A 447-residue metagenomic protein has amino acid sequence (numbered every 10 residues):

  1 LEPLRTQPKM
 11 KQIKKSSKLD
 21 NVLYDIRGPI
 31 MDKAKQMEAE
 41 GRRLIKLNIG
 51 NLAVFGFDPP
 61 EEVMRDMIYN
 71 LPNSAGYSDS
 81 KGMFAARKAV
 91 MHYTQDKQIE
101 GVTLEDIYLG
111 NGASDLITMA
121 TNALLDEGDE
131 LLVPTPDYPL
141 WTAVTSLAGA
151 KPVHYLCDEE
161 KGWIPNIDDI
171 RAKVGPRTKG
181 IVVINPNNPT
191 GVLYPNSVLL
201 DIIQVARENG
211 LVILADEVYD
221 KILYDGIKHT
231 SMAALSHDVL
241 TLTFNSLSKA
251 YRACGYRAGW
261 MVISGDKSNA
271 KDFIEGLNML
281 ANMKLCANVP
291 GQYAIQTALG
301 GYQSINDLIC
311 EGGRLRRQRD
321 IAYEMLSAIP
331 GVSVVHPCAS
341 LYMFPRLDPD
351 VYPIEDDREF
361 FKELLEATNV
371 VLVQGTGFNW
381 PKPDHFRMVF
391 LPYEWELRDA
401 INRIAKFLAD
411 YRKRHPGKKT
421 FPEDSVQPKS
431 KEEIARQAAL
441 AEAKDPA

Functional and structural regions predicted by a protein language model:
K11-G112, M119, C286, A298-Y302 (+2 more regions): N-terminal small-domain helix-loop-helix segment of the aminotransferase-like
E40, A148, E208-N209, V239 (+2 more regions): Helix C-cap/helix->beta junction micro-motif
A123-T145: Conserved PLP-anchoring active-site segment centered on the Schiff-base-forming lysine
V153, D158-H229: Active-site phosphate-binding strand-loop segment of PLP-dependent enzymes
A172, P353-E355, E359, E363-L372 (+1 more regions): PLP-dependent enzyme catalytic core of the Aspartate aminotransferase-like
A234-R316, Y323-M325, F407-A409: Conserved core segment of the aminotransferase class I/II
Q296, G312-Y323, V334-D348, K382: Conserved glycine-rich beta-strand-loop-beta hairpin in the small C-terminal domain of fold type I
